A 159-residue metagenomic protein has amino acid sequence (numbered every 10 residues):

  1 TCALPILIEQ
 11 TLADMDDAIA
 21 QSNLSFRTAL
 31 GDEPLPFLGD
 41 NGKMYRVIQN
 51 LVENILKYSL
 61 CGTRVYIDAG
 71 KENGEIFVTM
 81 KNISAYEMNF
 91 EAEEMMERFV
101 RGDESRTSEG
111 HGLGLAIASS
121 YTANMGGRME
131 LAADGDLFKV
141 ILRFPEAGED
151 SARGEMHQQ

Functional and structural regions predicted by a protein language model:
T1-L4: Short, small-residue-biased leader/transition segments that mark boundaries at the very start of proteins
A20, S25-L35: Conserved catalytic submotifs in the C-terminal HATPase_c
M44-Y45: A residue-level detector for a conserved hydrophobic packing site within the catalytic ATP-binding domain
I55-L56: Short helix-loop "hinge" at the ATP-lid/N-box region of the Bergerat-fold HATPase_c
G62-G74: Short beta-strand/loop element within the Bergerat-fold HATPase_c
E87-V100, H157: Short conserved segment of the HATPase_c
